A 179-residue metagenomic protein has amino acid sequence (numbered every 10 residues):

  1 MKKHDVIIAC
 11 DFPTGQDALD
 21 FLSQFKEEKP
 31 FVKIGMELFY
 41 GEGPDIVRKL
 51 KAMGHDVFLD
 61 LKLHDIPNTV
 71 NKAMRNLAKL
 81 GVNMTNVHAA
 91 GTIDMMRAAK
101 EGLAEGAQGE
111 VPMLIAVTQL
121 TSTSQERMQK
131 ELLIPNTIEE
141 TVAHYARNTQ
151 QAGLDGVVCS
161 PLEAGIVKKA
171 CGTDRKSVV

Functional and structural regions predicted by a protein language model:
M1-Q24: N-terminal glycine-rich anion-binding loop in soluble enzyme alpha/beta folds
K2-K3, T69-G156, S160-E163, A170-D174: Conserved anion-binding
D5-I7, K29, D56, D174-R175: Structural motif
I8, V32, K62, T85 (+2 more regions): Conserved, mostly hydrophobic/aromatic
A9-P13, G35-F39, H64-I66, A90 (+2 more regions): Active-site beta-loop-alpha junctions enriched in small/polar residues
Q24-P30: A short, Lys/Arg-enriched amphipathic alpha-helix followed by its capping loop at the start of a domain
P30-M84: Metabolite-binding pocket within alpha/beta catalytic cores that recognizes anionic/polar moieties
V178-V179: Conserved small/polar residues in nucleotide/adenosyl-binding loops
